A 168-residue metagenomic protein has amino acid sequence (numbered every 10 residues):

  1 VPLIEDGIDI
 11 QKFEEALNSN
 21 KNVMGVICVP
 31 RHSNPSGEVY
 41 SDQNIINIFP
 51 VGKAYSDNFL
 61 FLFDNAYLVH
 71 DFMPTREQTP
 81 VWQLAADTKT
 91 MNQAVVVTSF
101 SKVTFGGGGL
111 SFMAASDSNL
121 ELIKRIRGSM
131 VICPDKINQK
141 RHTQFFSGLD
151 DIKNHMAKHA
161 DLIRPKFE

Functional and structural regions predicted by a protein language model:
V1-I4: Short beta->alpha connector loops at strand-helix junctions that form conserved, small/polar/Pro-enriched
D6-E77: Active-site phosphate-binding strand-loop segment of PLP-dependent enzymes
K12-E15, N47, P80, L110 (+2 more regions): Alpha-helical elements of Rossmann-like donor-binding domains used by nucleotide-donor carbohydrate transfer enzymes
N44-I45, G109, F167: Short, cationic motifs built from Arg/Lys/His that form the positively charged side of catalytic pockets
F63, P80, S99-S101: Short linear Ser/Thr-Pro motifs
R76-T88: Short, electropositive alpha-helical surface patch
A86-R164: Conserved core segment of the aminotransferase class I/II
